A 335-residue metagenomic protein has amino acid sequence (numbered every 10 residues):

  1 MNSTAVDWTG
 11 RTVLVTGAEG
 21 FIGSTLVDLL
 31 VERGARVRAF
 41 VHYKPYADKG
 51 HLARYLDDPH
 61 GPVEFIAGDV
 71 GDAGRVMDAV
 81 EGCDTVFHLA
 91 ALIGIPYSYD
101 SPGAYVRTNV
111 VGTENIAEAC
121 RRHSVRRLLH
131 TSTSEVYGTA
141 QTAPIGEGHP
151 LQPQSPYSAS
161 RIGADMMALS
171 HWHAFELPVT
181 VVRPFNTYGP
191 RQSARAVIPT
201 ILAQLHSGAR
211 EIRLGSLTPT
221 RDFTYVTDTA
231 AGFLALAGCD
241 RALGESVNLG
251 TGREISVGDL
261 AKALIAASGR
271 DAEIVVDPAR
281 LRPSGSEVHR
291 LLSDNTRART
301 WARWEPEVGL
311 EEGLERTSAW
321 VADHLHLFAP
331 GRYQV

Functional and structural regions predicted by a protein language model:
M1-T187, A319-H324, P330-V335: N-terminal Rossmann-like NAD(P)+-binding domain of SDR-like oxidoreductases, especially those catalyzing
D57-V63, F175-P178, L202-R213, C239 (+2 more regions): A short C-terminal helix-loop "cap" of Rossmann-like NAD(P)-dependent dehydrogenase/epimerase domains
G71, D100, T108-V111, S155 (+7 more regions): Residue-level signal for the nucleotide or nucleotide-sugar donor/cofactor binding architecture
I162, T187-T200, S207-R210, V226-T227 (+3 more regions): Glycine/proline-rich active-site loop of Rossmann-fold NAD(P)-dependent oxidoreductases
G163, M167-H171, T200-I201, L260 (+1 more regions): Hydrophobic alpha-helix immediately C-terminal to the catalytic Tyr-X-X-X-Lys motif of short-chain
S216, E245-V247, S256-K262, G269-R290 (+1 more regions): C-terminal "lid/loop" region of Rossmann-like NAD(P)-dependent oxidoreductases
V226, S246, L281-E305, E312-R316: Conserved C-terminal active-site "lid" loop/helix of NAD(P)H-dependent oxidoreductases that clamps the redox cofactor
T229-F233, L249, L260, A298 (+1 more regions): Non-catalytic, hydrophobic alpha-helical segments
